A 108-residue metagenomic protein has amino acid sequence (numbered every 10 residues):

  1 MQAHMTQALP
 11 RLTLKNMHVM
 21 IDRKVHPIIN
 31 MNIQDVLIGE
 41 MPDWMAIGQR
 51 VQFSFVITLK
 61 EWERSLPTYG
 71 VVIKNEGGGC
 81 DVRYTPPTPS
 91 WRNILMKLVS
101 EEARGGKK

Functional and structural regions predicted by a protein language model:
M1-I33, S100-K108: N-terminal helix initiation/capping motif
K15-R50, G79-D81: Short strand-loop-strand
M20-D22, E61-T68: Short coil-to-beta-strand transition motifs
H26-I28, L66-I73: Short beta-strand-centered aromatic/proline hotspots
N32, V72-E76, T88: A generic structural motif
G39-M41, T58, I73, T85-P87: Solvent-exposed residues in well-ordered beta-strands and their adjoining turns, especially edge/terminal strands
G79-K108: C-terminal output/interaction extensions
